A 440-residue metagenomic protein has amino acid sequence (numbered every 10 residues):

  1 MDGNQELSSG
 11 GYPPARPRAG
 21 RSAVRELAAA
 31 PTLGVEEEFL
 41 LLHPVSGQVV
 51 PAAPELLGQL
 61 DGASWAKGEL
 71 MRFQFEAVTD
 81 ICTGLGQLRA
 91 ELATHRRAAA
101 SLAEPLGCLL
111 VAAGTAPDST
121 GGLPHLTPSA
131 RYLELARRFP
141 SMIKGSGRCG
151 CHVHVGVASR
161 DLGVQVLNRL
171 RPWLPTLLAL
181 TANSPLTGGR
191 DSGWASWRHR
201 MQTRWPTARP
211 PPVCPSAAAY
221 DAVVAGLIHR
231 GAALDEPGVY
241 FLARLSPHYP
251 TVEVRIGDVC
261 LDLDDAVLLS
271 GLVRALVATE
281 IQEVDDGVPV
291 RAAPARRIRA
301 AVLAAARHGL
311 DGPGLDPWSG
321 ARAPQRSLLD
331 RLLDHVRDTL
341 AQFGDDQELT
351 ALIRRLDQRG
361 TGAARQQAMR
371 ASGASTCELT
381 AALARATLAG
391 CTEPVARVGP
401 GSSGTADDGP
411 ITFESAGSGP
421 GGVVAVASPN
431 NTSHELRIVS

Functional and structural regions predicted by a protein language model:
D2-L106, G121, L135, K144 (+4 more regions): C-terminal accessory/tail domains of diverse enzymes
A30, A113, P117, A130 (+3 more regions): Metal-dependent DNA replication initiation modules
L88-L92, S159, V166: Residue-level preference for long, well-ordered alpha-helices that form the structural scaffold of enzyme catalytic
G122-L123, G193: Short Asp/Glu-rich motifs
H125-P128: Short low-complexity, flexible loop/linker segments enriched in glycine and/or proline with clustered acidic
P400-A406, G422-A427: Short N-terminal alpha-helical targeting/association segments
F413, G419-S440: Long, low-complexity, intrinsically disordered segments
